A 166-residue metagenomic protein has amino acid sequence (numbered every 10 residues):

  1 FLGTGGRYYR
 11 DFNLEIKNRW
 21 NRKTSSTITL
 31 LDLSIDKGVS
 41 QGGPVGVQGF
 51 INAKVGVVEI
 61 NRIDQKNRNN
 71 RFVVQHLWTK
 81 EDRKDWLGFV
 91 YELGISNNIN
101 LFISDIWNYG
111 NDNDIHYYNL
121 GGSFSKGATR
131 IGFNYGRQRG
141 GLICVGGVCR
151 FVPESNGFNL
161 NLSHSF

Functional and structural regions predicted by a protein language model:
F1-F166: Exposed, low-structure sequence patches enriched in small/polar residues
